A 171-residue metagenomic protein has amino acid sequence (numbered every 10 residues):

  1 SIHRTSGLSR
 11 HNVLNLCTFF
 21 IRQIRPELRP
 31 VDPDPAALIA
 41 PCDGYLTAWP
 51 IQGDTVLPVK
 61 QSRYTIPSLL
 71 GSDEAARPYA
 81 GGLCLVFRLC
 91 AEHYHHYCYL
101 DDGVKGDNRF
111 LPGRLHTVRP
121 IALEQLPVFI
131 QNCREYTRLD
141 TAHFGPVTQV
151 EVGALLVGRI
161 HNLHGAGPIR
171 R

Functional and structural regions predicted by a protein language model:
S1-R171: Contiguous, well-folded functional domains in the mature portion of proteins
